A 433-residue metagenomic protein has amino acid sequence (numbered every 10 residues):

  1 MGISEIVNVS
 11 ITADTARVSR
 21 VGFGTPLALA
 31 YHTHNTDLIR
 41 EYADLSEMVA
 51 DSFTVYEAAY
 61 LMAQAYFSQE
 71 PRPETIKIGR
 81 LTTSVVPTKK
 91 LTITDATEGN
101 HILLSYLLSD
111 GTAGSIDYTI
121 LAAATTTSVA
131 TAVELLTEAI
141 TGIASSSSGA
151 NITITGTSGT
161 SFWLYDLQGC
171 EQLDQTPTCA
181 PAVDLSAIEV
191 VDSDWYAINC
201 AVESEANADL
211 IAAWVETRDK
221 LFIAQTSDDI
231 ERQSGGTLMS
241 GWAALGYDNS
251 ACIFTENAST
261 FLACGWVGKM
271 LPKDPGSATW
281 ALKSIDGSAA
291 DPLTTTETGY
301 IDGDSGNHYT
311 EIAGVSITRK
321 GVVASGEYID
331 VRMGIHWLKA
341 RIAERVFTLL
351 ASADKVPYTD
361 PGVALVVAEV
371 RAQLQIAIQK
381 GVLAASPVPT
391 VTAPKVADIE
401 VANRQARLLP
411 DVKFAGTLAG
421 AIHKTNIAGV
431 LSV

Functional and structural regions predicted by a protein language model:
M1-S52, E70, G314-V433: Structured, hydrophobic secondary-structure cores that serve as assembly/anchoring elements
E5-A43, E47, P71-T131, S161-V190: Threonine/glycine-rich low-complexity segments that form extended coil/beta-edge repetitive scaffolds
Y56-Y66, P73-K77: Membrane helical hairpin/interfacial module
K89-I93, A150-G156, I317-V322: Generic recognition of long tandem-repeat/solenoid scaffolds
Y106-L108, G156-S158, G416-L418: Flexible glycine-/small-residue-rich
T127, T131-E138, A368, A372: Solvent-exposed, polar/charged alpha-helical surfaces in well-ordered, non-transmembrane soluble domains, broadly
S146-W163, P389-T390: Short glycine/threonine-rich beta-strand-turn micro-motifs
E189-S352, Q373-I376, S386, T390-I399: A glycine- and small-residue-enriched flexible loop/hinge signal that marks low-structured segments
